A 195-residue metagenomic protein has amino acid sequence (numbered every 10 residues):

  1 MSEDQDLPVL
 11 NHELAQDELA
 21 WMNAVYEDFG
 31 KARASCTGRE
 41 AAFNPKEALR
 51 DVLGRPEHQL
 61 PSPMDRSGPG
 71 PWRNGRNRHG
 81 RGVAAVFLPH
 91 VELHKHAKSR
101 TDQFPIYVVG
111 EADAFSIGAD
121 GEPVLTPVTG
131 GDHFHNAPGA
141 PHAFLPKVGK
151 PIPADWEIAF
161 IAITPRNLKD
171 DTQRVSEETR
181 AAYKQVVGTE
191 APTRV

Functional and structural regions predicted by a protein language model:
M1-H79, V83, T193-V195: A short, N-terminal "cap"/entry segment at the start of jelly-roll beta-barrel domains of the cupin/DSBH fold
N77-H79, S99, D155: A generic fold-level signal
V83-R100: Conserved short histidine dyad/triad with adjacent acidic residue
V91-H94, D113, D132-F134, P138-P151 (+1 more regions): Histidine-centered metal-chelating micro-motifs
P105: Structured binding elements
G118, A143-V195: Double-stranded beta-helix
G118-G139: Short acidic-glycine-tyrosine-enriched beta hairpin
